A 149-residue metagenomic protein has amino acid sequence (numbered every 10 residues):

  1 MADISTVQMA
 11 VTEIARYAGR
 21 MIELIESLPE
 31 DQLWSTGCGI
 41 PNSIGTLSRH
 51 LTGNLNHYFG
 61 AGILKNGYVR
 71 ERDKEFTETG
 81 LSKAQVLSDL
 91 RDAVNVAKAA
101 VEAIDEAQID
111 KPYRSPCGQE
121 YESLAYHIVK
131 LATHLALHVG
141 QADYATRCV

Functional and structural regions predicted by a protein language model:
M1-M9, G53-A103, A107-Q119, C148-V149: Short, helix-capping/interhelical loops that line the mouth of catalytic, cofactor-, or ligand-binding pockets
V11-A15, I22, E30-K74, S115-V149: Short, contiguous alpha-helical
I14, A18, I25, L90 (+1 more regions): Hydrophobic alpha-helical core bundles mediating ligand binding, dimerization, or RNAP-core interactions
P29-L33, E106-I109: Short, flexible helix-adjacent loops and helix caps
